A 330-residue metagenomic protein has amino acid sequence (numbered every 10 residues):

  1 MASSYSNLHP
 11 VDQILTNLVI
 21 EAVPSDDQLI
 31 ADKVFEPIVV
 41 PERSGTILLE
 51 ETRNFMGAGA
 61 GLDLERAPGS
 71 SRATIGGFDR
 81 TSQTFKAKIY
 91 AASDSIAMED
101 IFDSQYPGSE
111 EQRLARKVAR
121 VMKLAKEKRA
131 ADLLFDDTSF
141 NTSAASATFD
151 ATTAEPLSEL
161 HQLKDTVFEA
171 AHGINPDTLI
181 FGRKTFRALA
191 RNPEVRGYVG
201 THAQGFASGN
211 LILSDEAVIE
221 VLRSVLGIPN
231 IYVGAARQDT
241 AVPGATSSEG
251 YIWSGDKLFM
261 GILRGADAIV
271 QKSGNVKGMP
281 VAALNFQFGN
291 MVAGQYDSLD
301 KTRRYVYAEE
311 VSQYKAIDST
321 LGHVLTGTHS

Functional and structural regions predicted by a protein language model:
M1-V34, N290-S330: Protruding loop/beta-arch "assembly-hinge" segments enriched in small, turn-prone residues
A2-L29, L49-E50, N141-T142, T148-L163 (+1 more regions): Intrinsically disordered, low-complexity linear regions
S25-S93: Assembly/oligomerization interface modules of large self-assembling protein complexes
M98-G205, S330: Alpha-helical scaffold segments that mediate packing/assembly in large oligomeric complexes
S104-G108, F259, F286: Short, surface-exposed loop/turn segments at secondary-structure junctions
E169-G173, T178, L222-R223, G250 (+2 more regions): A general structural signal for short secondary-structure junctions and capping/turn motifs
I174-P280: Extended oligomerization regions of viral-like shell subunits
R264-Y307: C-terminal structured domain segments
